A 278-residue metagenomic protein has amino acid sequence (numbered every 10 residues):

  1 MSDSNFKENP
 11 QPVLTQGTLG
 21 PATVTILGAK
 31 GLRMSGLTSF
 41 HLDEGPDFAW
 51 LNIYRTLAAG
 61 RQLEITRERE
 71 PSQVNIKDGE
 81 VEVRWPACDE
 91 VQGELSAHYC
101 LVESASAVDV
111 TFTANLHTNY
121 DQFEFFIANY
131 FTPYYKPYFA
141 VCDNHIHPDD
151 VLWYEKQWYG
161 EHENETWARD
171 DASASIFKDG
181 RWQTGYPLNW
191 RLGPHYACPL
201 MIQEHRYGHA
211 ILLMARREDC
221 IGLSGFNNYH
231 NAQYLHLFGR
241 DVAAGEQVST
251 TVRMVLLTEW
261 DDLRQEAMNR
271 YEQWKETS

Functional and structural regions predicted by a protein language model:
S2-T18, A172-S278: Beta-strand-rich recognition/accessory modules
D3-Q73, D78, E82: Acidic-aromatic substrate-binding/catalytic surfaces of carbohydrate-active enzymes
Q16-G28, G93-L101, L200, A210-M214: Broad, structure-driven detector of short, well-ordered beta-strand segments within folded domains
G20, G79, G93-L95, S106-V110 (+1 more regions): Residues at beta-strand starts and edge strands
L32-M34, T38-W50, D89-S96, Y120-F123 (+3 more regions): Short, surface-exposed beta-strand/loop "edge" segments at domain boundaries and coil↔beta transitions
T56-A107, N115-N119: Extended, loop-rich substrate-binding clefts of extracytoplasmic carbohydrate-active enzymes
A107-W153: Acidic (Asp/Glu-rich), glycine- and aromatic
N144-W182: Glycine-rich (often Gly-Gly/Gly-Pro-rich) flexible segments and glycine-rich loop motifs, frequently accented by
